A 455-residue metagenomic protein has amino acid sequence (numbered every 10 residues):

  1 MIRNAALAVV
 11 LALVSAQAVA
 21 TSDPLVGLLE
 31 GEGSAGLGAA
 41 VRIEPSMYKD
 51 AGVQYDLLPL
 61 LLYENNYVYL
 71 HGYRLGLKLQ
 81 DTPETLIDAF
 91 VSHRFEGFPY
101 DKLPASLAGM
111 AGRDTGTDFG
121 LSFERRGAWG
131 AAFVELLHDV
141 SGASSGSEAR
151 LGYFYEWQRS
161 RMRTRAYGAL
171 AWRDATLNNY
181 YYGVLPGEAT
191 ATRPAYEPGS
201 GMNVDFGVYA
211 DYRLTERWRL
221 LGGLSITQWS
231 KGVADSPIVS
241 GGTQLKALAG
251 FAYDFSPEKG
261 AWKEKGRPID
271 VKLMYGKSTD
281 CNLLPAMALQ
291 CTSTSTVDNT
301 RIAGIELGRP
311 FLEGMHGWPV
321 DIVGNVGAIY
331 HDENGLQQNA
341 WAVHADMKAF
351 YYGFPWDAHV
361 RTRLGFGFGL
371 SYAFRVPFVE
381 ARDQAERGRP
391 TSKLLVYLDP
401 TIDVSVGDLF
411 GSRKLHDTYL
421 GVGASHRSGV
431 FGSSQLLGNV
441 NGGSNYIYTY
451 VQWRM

Functional and structural regions predicted by a protein language model:
M1-G36, D50, T190, Y196-G201 (+2 more regions): Cleavable N-terminal export/targeting peptides
T21-S34, Y67-E84, W129, Q158-T164 (+5 more regions): Short loop/turn motifs that connect adjacent beta-strands in outer-membrane beta-barrel proteins
G33-A39, P59, V68-L70, T85-A89 (+13 more regions): Transmembrane beta-strands of outer-membrane beta-barrel proteins
L37-P45, V68-G76, P104-A108, G130-V140 (+7 more regions): Transmembrane beta-strand segments that form the barrel wall of outer-membrane beta-barrel proteins
V41-M47, N65-Y67, V91-G97, G127-W129 (+11 more regions): Transmembrane beta-strands of outer-membrane beta-barrel pores
S46-V53, L79-D81, G112-G116, H138-E148 (+6 more regions): Solvent-exposed loop/turn segments connecting transmembrane beta-strands in outer-membrane beta-barrel proteins
L58-L62, Y153, T243-D270, G443-M455: Outer-membrane beta-barrel "beta-signal"
V140-V233, I238-G241, F311, L336-N441 (+1 more regions): Outer-membrane beta-barrel transmembrane domain signature
